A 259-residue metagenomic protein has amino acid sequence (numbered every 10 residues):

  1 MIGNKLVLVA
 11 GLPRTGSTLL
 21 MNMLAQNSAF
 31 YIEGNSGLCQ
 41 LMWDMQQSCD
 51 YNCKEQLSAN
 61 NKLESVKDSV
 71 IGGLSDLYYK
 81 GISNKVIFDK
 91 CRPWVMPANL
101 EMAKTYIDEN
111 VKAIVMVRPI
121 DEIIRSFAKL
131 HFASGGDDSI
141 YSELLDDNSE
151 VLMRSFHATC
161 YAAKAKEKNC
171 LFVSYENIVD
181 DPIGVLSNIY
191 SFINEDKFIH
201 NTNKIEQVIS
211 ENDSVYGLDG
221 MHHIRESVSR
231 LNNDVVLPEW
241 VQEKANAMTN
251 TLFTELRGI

Functional and structural regions predicted by a protein language model:
M1-L74, A165, V208-E211, L218: PAPS-dependent sulfotransferase catalytic core
M1-V7, A128-H131, K164, N194-I259: PAPS-dependent sulfotransferases, especially Golgi type II membrane carbohydrate sulfotransferases
L6-L8, K85-F88: Residue-level preference for the first positions of well-ordered beta-strands
D76-Y78: Conserved alpha-helical scaffold flanking the Walker A/P-loop in AAA+ ATPase domains
V86-H200, S214-V215, D219-I224: PAPS-dependent sulfotransferase catalytic domain
